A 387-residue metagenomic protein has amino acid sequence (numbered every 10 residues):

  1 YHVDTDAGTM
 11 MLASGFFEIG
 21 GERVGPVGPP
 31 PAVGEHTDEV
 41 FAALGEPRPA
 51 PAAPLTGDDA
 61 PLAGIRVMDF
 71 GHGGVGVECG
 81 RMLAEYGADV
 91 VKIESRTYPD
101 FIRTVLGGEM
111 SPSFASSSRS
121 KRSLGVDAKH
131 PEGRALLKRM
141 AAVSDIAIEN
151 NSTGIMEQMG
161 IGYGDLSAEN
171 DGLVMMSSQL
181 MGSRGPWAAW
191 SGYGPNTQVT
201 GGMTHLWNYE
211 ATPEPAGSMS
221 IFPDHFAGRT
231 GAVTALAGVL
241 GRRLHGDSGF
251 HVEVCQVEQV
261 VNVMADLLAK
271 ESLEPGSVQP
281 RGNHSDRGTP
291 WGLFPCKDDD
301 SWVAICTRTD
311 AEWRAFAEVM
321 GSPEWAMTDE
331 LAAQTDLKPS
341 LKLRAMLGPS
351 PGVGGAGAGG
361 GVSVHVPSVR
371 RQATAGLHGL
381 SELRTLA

Functional and structural regions predicted by a protein language model:
Y1-T9, G15-E18, L268-E324: N-terminal glycine-rich phosphate-binding loop for ADP-containing cofactors
Y1-V27, G357-A387: A glycine-rich dinucleotide-binding beta-alpha-beta segment and adjacent secondary-structure elements that constitute
G28, A32-S248, P275, Q279-P280 (+3 more regions): N-terminal helix-loop segment corresponding to the beta1-alpha1 unit of nucleotide/adenylate-binding folds
T97, L180-G182, Q256-V261, D298 (+1 more regions): Glycine-rich beta-alpha junction loops
S113, F250, P290-G292: Residue-level marker for the onset of beta-strands and adjacent loop->beta junctions in well-ordered domains
E149, V254, I305-C306: Active-site-adjacent beta-strand anchor residues
F226-A237, V254-K270, D310: Active-site-proximal catalytic alpha-helix in oxidoreductases
P290-G360, V364-G379: Aromatic-enriched alpha-helical interface/lid elements that frame and gate functional surfaces
